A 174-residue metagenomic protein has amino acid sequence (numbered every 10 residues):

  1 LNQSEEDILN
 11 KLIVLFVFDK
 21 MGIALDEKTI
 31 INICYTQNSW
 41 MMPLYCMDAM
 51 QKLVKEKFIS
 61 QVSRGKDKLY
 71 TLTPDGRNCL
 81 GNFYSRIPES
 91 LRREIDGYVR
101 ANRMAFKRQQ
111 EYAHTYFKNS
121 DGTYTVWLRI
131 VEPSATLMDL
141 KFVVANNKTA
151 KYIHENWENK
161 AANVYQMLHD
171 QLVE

Functional and structural regions predicted by a protein language model:
L1-I23: Short alpha-helical segments that sit at the start of domains
L12-F16, N32, Q51: Contiguous, well-ordered alpha-helical segments that form the cores/surfaces of helical PPI scaffolds
A24-C34: Short acidic, hydrophobic short linear motifs in intrinsically disordered regions
W40-K55: Short amphipathic alpha-helical interaction segments
V54-R64: A short, conserved structural fragment
R64-F83: Accessory beta->alpha helical hairpin/"wing" motif in late/C-terminal subdomains of nucleic-acid enzymes
R77-D96: Glycine-rich, Lys/Arg-enriched anion-binding loops that position phosphate/diphosphate groups for phosphoryl
R92-D170: Exposed, interaction-prone assembly regions rather than primary DNA-binding/catalytic cores
